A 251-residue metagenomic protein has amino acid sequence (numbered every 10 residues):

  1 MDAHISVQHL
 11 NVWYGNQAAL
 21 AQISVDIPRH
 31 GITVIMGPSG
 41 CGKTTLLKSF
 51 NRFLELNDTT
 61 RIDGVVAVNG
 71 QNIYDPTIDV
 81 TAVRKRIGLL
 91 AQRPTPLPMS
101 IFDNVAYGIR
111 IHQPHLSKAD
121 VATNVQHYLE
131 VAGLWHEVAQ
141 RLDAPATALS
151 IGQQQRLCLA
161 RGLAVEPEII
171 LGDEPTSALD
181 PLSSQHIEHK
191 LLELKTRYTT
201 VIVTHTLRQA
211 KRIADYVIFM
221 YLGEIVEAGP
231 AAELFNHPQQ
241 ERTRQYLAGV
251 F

Functional and structural regions predicted by a protein language model:
T59-R61, N72-G88, I111, L234-P238: ABC ATPase NBD coupling module
Q71-N72, K118-A139: Conserved ABC ATPase "signature" region
A144-L149, Q153: Conserved ABC ATPase signature
E166: Conserved catalytic motifs of ABC-family nucleotide-binding domains
I170-D173: Catalytic Walker B motif of ABC-type/P-loop ATPase nucleotide-binding domains
S184-T196: Helical segment within the ABC ATPase nucleotide-binding domain
